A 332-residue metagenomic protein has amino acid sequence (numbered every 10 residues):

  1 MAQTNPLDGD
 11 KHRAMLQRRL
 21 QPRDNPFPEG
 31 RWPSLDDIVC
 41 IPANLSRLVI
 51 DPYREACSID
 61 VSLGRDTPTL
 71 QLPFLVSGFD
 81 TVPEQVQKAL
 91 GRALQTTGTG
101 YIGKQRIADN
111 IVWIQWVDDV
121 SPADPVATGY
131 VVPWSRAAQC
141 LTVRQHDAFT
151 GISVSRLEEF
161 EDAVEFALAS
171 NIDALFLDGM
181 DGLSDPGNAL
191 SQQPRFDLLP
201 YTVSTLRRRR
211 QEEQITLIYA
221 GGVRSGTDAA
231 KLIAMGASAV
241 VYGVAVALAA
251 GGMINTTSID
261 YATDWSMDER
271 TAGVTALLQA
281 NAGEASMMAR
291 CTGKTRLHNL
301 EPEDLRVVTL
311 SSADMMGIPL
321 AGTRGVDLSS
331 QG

Functional and structural regions predicted by a protein language model:
M1-H12, Y261-D268, A272, C291: Conserved N-terminal/central alpha/beta ligand/cofactor-binding core
M1-R92, T99-G100, R306-Q331: Conserved, well-structured core domains of diverse proteins
Q71, S77-F166: Active-site-facing alpha/beta catalytic cores
V82, V86-L94, A167, A237 (+1 more regions): Conserved phosphate/anionic-ligand binding catalytic regions in large, soluble enzymes, centered on
Q95, T99, A169, P200 (+3 more regions): Generic secondary-structure signature for well-ordered alpha-helical cores
Y101-G103, V241, N299: A structural signal for short, well-ordered beta-strand segments and their strand-loop junctions that often border
T128-A272, A276: Glycine-rich phosphate/ribose-binding loops and adjacent secondary-structure elements that form binding surfaces
T256-W265, G273-G332: Catalytic or ion-coupling anion/metal-binding cores of large enzyme and transporter domains
